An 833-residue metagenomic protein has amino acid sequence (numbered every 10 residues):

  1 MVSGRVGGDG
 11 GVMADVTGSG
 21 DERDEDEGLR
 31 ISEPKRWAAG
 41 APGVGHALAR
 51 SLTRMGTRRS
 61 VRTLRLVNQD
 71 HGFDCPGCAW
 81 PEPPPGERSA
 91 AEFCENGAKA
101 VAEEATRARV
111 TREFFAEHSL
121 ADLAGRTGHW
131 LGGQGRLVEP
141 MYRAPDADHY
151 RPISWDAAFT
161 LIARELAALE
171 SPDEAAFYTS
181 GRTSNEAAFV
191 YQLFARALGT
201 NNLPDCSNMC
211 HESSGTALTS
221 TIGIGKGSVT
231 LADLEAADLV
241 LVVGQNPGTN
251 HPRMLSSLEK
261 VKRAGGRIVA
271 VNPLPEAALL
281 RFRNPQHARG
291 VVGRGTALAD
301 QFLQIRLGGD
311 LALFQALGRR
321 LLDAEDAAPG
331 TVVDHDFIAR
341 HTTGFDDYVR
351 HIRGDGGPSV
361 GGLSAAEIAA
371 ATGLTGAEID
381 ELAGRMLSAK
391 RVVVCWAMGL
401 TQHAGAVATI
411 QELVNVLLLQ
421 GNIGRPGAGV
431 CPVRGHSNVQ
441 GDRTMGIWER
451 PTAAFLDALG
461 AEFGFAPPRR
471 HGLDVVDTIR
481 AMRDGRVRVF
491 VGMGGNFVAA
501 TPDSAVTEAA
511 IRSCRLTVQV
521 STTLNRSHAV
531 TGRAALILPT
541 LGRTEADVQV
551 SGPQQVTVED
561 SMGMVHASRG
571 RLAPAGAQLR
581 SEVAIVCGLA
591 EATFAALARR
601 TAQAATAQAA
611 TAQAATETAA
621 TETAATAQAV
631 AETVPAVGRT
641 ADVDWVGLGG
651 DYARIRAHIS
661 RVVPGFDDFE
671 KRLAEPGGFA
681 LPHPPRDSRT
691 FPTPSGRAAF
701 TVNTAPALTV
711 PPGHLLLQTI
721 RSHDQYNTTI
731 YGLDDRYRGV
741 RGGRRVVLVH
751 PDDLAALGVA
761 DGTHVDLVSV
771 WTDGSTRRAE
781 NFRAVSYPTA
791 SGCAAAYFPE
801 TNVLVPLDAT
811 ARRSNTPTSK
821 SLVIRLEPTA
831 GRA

Functional and structural regions predicted by a protein language model:
D15-G45, G135-S437, L459-A605, A610 (+2 more regions): Cofactor-pocket helix-loop regions in the catalytic cores of large enzyme subunits
L52-R62: Short Cys/His-rich Zn2+-coordinating modules
T63-Q69: Short, flexible, mixed-charge glycine/proline-rich loop motifs that serve as phosphate/nucleic-acid-contacting
G72-C78: Short cysteine-rich clusters marking metal-coordination/redox-active sites
P84-P85: Short, non-ligating residues that shape and space the ligands of small metal-coordination modules and catalytic
A102-H149: Low-complexity, highly charged intrinsically disordered N-terminal segments that act as targeting/localization
Q608, Q613, E617-T618, E622: Low-complexity tandem-repeat tracts in intrinsically disordered regions
R672-R813, S819-S821, L826-A833: Long, compositionally biased stretches
